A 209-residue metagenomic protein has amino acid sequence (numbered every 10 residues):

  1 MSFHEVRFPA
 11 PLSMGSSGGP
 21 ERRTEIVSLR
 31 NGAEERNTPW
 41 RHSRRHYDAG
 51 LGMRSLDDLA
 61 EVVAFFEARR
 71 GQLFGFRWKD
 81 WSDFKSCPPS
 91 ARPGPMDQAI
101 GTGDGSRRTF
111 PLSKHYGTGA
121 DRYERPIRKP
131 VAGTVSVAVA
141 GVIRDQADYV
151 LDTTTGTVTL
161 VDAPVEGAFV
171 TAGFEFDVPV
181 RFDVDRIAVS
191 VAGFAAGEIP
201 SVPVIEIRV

Functional and structural regions predicted by a protein language model:
M1-L73, V178-G197: Solvent-exposed edge beta-strands and adjacent loop segments that serve as assembly or binding interfaces
R36-N37, Q98-A99, L160-D162: Beta-strand-rich interaction surfaces with strong enrichment in secreted/lumenal proteins
R44-D48, T134, T155, G167: Extracellular structured ligand-interaction cores
G50-G52, G173, P203: Residue-level recognition of well-ordered beta-strand positions that form the cores of beta-sheet-rich folds across
M53, K114-G117, T159-E166, R208: Secondary-structure transition/turn motif
V63-D148, E175-V209: Extended beta-strand solenoid/passenger and fiber regions
V142-A168: A surface-exposed beta-strand-loop module
D162-F182: Small/polar beta-strand repeat architecture
